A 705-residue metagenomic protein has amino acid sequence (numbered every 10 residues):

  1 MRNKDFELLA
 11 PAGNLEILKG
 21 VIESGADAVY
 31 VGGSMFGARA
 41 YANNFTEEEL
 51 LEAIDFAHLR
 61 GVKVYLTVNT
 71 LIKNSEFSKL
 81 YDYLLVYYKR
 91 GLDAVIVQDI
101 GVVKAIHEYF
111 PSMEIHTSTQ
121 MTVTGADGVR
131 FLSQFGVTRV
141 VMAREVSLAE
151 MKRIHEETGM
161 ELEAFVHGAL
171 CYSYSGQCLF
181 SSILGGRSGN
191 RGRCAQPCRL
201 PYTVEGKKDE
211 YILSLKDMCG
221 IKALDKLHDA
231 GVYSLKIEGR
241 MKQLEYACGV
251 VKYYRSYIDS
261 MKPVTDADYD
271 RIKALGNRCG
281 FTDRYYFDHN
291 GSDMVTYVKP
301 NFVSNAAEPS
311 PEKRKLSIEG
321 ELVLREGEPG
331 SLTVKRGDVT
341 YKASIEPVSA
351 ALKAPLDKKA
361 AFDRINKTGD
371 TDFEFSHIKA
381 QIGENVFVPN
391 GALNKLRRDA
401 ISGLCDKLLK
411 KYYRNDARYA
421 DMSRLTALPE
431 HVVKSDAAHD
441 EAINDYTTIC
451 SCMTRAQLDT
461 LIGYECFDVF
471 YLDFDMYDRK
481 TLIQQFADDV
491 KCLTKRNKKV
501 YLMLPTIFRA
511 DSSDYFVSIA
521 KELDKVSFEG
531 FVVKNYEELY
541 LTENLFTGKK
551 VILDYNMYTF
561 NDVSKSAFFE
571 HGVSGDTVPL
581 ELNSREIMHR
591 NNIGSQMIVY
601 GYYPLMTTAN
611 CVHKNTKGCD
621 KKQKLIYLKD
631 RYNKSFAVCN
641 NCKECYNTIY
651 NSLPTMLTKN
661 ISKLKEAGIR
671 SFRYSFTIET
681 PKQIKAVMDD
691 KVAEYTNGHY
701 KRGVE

Functional and structural regions predicted by a protein language model:
R2-V123, V141-E145, A149-S234, M241-E705: Active-site pocket-lining/capping segments in soluble small-molecule metabolic enzymes
F135-G136: Hydrophobic alpha-helical bundles that form the membrane domains of multi-pass transporters
